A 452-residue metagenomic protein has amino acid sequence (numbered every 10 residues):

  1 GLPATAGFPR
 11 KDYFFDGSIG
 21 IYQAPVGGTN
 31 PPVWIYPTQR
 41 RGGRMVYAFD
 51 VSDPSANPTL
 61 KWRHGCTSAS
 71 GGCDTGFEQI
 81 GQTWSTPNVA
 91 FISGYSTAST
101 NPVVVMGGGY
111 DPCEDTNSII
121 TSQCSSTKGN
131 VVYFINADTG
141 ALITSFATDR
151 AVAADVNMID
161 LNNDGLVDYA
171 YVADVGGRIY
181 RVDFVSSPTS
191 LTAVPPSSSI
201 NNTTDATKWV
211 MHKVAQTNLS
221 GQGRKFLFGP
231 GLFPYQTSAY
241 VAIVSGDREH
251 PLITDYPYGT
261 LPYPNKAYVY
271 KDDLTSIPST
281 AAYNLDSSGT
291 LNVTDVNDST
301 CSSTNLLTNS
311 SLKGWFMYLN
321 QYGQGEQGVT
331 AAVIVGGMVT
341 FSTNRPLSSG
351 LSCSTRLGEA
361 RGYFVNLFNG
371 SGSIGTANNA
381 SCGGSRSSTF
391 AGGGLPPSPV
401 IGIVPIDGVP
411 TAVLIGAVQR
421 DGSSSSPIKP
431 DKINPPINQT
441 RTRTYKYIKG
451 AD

Functional and structural regions predicted by a protein language model:
G1-Y133, A137-D452: Beta-propeller fold recognition
